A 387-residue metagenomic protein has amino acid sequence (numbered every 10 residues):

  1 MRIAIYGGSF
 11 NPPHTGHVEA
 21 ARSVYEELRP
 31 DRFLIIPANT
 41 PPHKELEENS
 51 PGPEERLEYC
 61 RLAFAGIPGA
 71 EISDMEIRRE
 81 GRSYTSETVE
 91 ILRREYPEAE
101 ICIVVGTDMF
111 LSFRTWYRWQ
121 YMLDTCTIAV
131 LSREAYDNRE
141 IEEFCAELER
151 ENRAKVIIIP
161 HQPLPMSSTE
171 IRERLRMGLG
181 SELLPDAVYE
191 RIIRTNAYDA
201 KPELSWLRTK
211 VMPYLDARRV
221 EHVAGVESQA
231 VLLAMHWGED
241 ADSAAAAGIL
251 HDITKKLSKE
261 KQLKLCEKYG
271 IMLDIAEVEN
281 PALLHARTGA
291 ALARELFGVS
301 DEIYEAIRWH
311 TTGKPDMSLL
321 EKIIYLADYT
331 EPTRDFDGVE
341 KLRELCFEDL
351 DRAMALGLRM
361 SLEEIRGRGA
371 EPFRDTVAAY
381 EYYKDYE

Functional and structural regions predicted by a protein language model:
M1-E203: Nucleotidyltransferase catalytic core that binds NTPs
H14-H17, H43, H222, H251 (+2 more regions): Histidine-centered active-site/metal-ligand motif
S50-E55, R79-S83, A217, E221 (+3 more regions): Residues at secondary-structure transition points
M166-M177, V339-K341, G357-R366: Short helix/strand-capping connector loops at secondary-structure junctions
G180-L204, E363-E387: Charged phosphate-binding loop/patch that engages nucleotide di/tri-phosphates or the phosphate backbone of nucleic
A200-L215: Extreme N-terminal tail/first-helix region
T209-P213, V231-L356: Divalent metal-dependent catalytic cores for phosphoryl transfer on phosphate-bearing substrates
